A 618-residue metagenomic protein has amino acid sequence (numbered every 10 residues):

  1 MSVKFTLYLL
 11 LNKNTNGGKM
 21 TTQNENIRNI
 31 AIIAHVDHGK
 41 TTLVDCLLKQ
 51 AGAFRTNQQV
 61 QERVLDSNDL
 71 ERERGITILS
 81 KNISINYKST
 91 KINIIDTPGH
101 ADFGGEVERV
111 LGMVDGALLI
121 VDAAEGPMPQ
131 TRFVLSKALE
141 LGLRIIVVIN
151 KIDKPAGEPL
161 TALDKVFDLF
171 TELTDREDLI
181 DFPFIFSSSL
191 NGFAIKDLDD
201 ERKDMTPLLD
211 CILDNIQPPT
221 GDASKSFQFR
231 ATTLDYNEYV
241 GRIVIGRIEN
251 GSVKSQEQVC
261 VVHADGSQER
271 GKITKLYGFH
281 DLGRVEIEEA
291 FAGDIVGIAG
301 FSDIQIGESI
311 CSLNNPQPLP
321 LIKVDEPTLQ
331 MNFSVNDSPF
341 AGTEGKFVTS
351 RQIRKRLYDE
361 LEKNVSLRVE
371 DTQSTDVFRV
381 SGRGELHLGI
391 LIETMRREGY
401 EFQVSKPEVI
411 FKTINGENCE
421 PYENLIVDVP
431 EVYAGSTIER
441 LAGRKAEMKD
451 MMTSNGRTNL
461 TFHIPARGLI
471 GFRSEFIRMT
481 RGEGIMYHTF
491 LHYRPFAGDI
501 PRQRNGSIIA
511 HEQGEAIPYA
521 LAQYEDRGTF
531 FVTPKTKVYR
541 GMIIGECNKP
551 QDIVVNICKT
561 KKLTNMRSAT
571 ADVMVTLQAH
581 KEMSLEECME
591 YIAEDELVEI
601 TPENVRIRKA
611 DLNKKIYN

Functional and structural regions predicted by a protein language model:
K4-K19: Short, Lys/Arg-enriched N-terminal segments with co-localized hydrophobic residues within the first ~10-30 amino acids
G18-H38, A123-V240, G251-K254, Q258-V261 (+4 more regions): P-loop NTPase catalytic nucleotide-binding module
G18-V121, E125, K165, L234: P-loop NTPase switch module centered on the Walker A-proximal segment
E25-H38, A101, P127-S136, R144 (+10 more regions): Conserved structured catalytic cores and adjacent interaction surfaces of nucleotide-binding/hydrolyzing enzymes
D37, L43, G75, I94-D96 (+18 more regions): Residue-level signature of catalytic and energy-coupling elements of molecular machines, predominantly ATP/GTP-dependent
Q59-L65, L173-I185, P219-R230, G266-F279 (+8 more regions): Interdomain boundary/hinge elements
Q228-M331, A341-T343, N505, G514-T564 (+2 more regions): Conserved nucleotide-binding/hydrolysis modules and their immediate coupling elements across P-loop/ASCE NTPase motors
S338-L361, M574, Q578: A short, contiguous, amphipathic alpha-helix enriched in charged residues
